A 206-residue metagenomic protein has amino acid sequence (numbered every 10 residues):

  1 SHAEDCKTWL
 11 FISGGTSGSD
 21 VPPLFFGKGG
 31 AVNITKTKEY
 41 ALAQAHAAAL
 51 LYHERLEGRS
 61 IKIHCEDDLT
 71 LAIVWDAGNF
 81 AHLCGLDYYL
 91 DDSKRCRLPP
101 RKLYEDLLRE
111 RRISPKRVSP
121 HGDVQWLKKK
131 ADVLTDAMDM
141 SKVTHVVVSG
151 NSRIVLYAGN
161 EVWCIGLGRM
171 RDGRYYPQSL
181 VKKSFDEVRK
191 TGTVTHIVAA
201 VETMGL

Functional and structural regions predicted by a protein language model:
H2-S152: An acidic, glycine-rich, mixed-charge low-complexity segment common to nucleic-acid enzymes
D123-L206: Conserved binding-pocket/active-site segment within a compact domain
